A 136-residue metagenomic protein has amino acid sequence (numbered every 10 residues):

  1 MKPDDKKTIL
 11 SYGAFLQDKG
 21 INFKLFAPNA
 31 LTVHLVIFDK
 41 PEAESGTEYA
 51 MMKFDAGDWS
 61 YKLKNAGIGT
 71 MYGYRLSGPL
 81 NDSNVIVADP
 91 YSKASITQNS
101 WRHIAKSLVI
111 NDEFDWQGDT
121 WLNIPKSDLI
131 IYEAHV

Functional and structural regions predicted by a protein language model:
M1-D18, N22, K53-E133: The feature marks proteins involved in alpha-glucan
F26-V33, G67: Short proline/glycine-enriched turn/loop motifs at strand-loop junctions of beta-rich domains
L31-V33, A43, D82: Residue-level signal for secondary-structure boundary sites
V33-L35, Y72: Short beta-strand elements bearing conserved aromatic residues within extracellular beta-rich modules
F38-E44, P79: Change "in extracellular beta-sheet-rich domains … of secreted and cell-surface proteins" to "in beta-sheet-rich domains
S45-F54: Solvent-exposed serine/threonine-rich low-complexity stretches and specific carbohydrate-binding patches
